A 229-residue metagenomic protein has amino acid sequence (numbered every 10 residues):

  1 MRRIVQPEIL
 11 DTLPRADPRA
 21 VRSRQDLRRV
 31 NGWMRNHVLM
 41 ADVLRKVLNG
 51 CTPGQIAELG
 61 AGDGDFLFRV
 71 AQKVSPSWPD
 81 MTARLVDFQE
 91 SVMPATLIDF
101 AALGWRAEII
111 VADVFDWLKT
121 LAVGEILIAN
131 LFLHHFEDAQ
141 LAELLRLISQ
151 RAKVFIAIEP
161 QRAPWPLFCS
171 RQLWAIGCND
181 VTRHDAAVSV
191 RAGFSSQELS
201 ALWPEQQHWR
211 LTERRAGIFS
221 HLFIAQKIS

Functional and structural regions predicted by a protein language model:
M1-L13: N-terminal auxiliary segments of SAM/dcSAM-dependent transferases
L13-V47: Class I SAM-dependent methyltransferase Rossmann-like catalytic core, especially the SAM/SAH-binding loop
A57, D63-D116: Class I SAM-dependent methyltransferase SAM/SAH-binding core
I128: A conserved beta-strand element that flanks and buttresses the S-adenosyl-L-methionine
F136-L147: A short, conserved alpha-helix within the catalytic core of class I
A152-Q161: Conserved beta-strand signature within the Rossmann-like core of class I S-adenosyl-L-methionine
P160-Q206, E213-R214: C-terminal alpha-helical "lid/dimerization" subdomain adjacent to the S-adenosyl-L-methionine
L211-S229: Core SAM-dependent methyltransferase catalytic element
